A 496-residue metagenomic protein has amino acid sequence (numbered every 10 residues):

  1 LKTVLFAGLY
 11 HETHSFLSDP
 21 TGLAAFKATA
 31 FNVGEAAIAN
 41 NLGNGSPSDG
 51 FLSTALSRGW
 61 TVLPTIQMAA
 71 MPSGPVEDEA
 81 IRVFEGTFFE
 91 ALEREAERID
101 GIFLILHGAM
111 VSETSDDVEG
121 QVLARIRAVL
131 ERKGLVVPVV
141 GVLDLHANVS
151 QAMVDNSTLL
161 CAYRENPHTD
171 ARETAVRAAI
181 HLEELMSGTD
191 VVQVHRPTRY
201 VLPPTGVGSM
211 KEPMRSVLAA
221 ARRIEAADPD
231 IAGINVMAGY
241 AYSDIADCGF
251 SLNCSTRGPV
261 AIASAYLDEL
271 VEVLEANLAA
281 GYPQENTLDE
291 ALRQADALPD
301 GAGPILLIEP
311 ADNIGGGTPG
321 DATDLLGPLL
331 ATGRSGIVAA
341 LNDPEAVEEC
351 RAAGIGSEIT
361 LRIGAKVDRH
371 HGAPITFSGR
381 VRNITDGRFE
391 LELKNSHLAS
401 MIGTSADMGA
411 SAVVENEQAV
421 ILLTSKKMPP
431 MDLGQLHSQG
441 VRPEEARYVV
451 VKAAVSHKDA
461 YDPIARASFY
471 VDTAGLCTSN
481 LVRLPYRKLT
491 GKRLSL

Functional and structural regions predicted by a protein language model:
L1, L56-W60, P64, E90-D100 (+1 more regions): Glycine-rich phosphate/diphosphate-binding loops that line cofactor/substrate pockets in enzymes
L1-S57: N-terminal amphipathic/basic leader segments beginning at the initiator methionine
L5, L9-H11, S18, D78-E85 (+5 more regions): Active-site histidine-anchored catalytic micro-motif
T21-L23, G120, D268-E272, D321-G333 (+3 more regions): Short, solvent-exposed amphipathic alpha-helical segments in soluble enzyme and RNA/protein-processing domains
G45, P64, E275, E392-L496: Extended hydrophobic packing segments that form well-structured cores
L52-A80, F84-L92: Low-complexity, highly charged intrinsically disordered N-terminal segments that act as targeting/localization
M186-R215: Internal, active-site/partner-interface "lid" segment
T205-Q418, L422-K426: Hard-cation-handling environments
